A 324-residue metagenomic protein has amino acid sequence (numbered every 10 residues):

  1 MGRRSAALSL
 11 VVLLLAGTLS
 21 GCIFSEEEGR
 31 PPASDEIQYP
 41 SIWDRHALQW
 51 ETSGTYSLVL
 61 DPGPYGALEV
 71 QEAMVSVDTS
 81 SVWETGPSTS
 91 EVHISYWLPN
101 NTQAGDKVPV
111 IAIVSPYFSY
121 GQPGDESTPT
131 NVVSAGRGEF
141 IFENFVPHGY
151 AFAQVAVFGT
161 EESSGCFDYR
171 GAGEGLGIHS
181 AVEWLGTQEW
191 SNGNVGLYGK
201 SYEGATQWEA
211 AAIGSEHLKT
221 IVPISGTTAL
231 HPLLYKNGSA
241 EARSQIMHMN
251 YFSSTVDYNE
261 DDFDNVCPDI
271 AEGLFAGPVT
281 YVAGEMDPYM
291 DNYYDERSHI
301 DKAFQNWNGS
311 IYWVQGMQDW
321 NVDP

Functional and structural regions predicted by a protein language model:
M1-Q38: Secretory targeting signatures
P31-P62, P87, N131, A135-I141 (+2 more regions): Accessory cap/linker subdomain of secreted extracellular hydrolases
S53-D106: N-terminal cap/lid segment of alpha/beta-hydrolase-fold proteins
D106-G186: Cap/lid segment of the alpha/beta-hydrolase catalytic domain
E189-S201: Alpha/beta-hydrolase fold nucleophile elbow
L197-G199, I224, V314: Short beta-strand immediately N-terminal to the catalytic nucleophile in serine-hydrolase-like folds
W307, W313-Q315: Short beta-strand/loop motif that positions the catalytic acidic residue of the alpha/beta-hydrolase fold
W320-P324: Conserved alpha/beta-hydrolase "acid-adjacent" motif
